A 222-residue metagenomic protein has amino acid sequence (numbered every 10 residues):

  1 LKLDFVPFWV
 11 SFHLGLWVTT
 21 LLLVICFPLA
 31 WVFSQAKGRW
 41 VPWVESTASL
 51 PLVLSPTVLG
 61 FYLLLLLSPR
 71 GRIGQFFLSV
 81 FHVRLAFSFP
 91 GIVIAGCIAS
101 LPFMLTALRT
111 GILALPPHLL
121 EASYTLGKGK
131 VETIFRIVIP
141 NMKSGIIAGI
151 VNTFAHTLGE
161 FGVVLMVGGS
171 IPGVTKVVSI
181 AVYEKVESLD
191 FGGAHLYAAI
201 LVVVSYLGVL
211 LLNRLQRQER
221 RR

Functional and structural regions predicted by a protein language model:
L1-V6, V167-L210: Interhelical loop and adjacent transmembrane-helix boundary motif in polytopic membrane transport permeases
D4-F33, L52: Transmembrane alpha-helix signature in integral membrane proteins
W9-W17, P51, V131, F135-S144 (+3 more regions): Alpha-helical transmembrane segments of multi-pass membrane proteins
T20, L105-L108, P116, K130-V163: Transmembrane alpha-helices
V32-L65, L120, I134: Cytoplasmic-entry segments and transmembrane alpha-helices of multi-pass inner-membrane transporters
A36-V44, R72-I73, S88, K130-V131 (+2 more regions): Membrane-helix interface segments
W40, R109-L120, Y124-T125, I137 (+1 more regions): C-terminal transmembrane helix and the adjacent membrane-cytosol boundary/short C-terminal tail of inner/organellar
G60-C97, V167-I171: Membrane-interfacial helix termini and adjacent extracytoplasmic/periplasmic loops of multi-pass transporters
